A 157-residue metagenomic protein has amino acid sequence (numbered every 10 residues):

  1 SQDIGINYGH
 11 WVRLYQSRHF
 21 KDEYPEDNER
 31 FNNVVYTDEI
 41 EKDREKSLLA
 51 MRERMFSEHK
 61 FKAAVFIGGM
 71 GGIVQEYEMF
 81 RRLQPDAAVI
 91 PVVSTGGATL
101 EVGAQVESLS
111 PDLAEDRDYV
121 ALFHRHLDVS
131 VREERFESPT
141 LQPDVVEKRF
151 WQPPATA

Functional and structural regions predicted by a protein language model:
S1-A157: Acidic/glycine-enriched connector segments
